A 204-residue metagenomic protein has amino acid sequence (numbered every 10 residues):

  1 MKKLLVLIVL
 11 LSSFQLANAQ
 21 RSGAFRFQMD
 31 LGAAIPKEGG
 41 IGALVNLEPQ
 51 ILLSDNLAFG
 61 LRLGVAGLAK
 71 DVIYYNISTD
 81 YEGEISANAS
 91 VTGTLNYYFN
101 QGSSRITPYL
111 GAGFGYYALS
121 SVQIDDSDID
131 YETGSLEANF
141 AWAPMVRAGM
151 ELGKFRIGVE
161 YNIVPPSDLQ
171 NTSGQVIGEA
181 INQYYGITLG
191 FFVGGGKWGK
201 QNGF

Functional and structural regions predicted by a protein language model:
L4-S13: Sec-dependent N-terminal signal peptides
A19-L53, F59, Y184-F204: Short glycine/proline- and aromatic-enriched beta-strand/turn motifs that initiate or cap beta-hairpins
G23-F25, G39-V45, G67, I85-V91 (+4 more regions): Residues that define the transmembrane beta-barrel architecture of outer-membrane proteins
A24-M29, K70-I77, V122-I129, P165-N171: Flexible, solvent-exposed coil segments and beta strand-coil junctions, predominantly the extracellular/periplasmic
G32-I35, N76-G83, I129-L136, N171-E179: Extracellular loop and loop/strand-boundary signature of outer-membrane beta-barrel proteins
N46-S127, G190-G196: Gram-negative (and chloroplast) outer-membrane scaffold detector with strong preference for beta-barrel transmembrane
R62-Y74, W142-F204: Predominantly the C-terminal beta-signal and adjacent terminal strand-loop region of outer-membrane beta-barrel
